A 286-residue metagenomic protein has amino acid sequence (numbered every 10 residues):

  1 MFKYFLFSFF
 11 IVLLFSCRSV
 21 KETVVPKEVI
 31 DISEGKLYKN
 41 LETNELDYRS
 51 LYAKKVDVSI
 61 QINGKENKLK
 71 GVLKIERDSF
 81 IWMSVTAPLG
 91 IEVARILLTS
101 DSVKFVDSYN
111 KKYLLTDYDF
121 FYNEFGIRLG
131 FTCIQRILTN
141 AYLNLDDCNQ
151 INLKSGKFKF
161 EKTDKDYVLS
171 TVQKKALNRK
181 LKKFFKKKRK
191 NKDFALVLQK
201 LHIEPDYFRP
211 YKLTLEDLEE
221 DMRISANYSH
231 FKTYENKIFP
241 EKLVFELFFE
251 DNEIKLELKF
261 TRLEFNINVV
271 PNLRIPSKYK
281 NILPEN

Functional and structural regions predicted by a protein language model:
M1-Y4, S19: Positively charged n-region of N-terminal signal peptides that target proteins for export
F5-F10: Sec-dependent signal peptide hydrophobic core
L13-S16: C-terminal motif of bacterial Sec signal peptides marking the signal peptidase cleavage site
K21-D101: Start-of-domain marker
T23, Q150-K280, P284: Gly/Pro-enriched, hydrophobic low-complexity segments that function as extracytoplasmic propeptides/linkers
N63, V85-P88, S108-Y109, V172 (+1 more regions): Surface loops and adjacent helix of pleckstrin homology
I81-T132, R136: An acidic-aromatic
T116-Y118, G126-T132, R136-S155, L169-V172: Outer-membrane pore/translocation modules
